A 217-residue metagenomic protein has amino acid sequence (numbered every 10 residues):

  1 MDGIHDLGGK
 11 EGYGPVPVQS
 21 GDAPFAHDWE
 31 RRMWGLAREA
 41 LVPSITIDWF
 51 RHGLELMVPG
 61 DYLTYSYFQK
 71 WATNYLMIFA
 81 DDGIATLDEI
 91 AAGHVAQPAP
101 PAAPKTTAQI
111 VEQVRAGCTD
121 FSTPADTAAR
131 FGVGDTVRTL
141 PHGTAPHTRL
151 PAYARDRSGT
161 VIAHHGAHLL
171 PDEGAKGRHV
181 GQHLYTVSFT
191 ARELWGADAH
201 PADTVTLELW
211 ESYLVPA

Functional and structural regions predicted by a protein language model:
M1-P101: N-terminal intrinsically disordered, low-complexity, charge/repeat-rich segments that act as generic
L7-A37, F79-D82, F121-V133, H142-A217: Basic/aromatic-rich interaction segments and small domains that mediate binding to polyanionic partners
A102, V111-T123, L140-G143: Short, structured beta-strand/loop micro-motifs enriched in basic residues and often containing a Trp
